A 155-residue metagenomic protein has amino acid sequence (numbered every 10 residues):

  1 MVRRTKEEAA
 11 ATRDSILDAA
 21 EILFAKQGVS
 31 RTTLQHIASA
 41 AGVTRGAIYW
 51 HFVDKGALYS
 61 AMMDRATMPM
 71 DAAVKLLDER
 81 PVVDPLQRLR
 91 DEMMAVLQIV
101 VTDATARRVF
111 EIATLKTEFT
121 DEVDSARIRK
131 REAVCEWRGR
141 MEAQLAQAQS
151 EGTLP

Functional and structural regions predicted by a protein language model:
M1, K6, Q147-P155: Short, intrinsically disordered, charge-balanced linker/junction segments flanking boundaries in proteins
M1-Q27, R31-V43, A57-S60: Basic, helix-initiating cap at the start of DNA-binding domains
F24, T33-L34, R45, K55 (+3 more regions): Amphipathic alpha-helical segments enriched in hydrophobic/aromatic and basic residues that form the DNA-contacting
K26-S30, P81, D103, E151: Short coil/turn segments at alpha/beta junctions that flank glycine-rich nucleotide-binding fingerprints
A61, K75-R108: Hydrophobic alpha-helical connector segments
M68-D71, K75, V83, Q87-D91 (+1 more regions): Amphipathic alpha-helical packing segments from all-alpha helical-bundle domains
R88, T102-I128: Amphipathic alpha-helical segments used for helix-helix packing
